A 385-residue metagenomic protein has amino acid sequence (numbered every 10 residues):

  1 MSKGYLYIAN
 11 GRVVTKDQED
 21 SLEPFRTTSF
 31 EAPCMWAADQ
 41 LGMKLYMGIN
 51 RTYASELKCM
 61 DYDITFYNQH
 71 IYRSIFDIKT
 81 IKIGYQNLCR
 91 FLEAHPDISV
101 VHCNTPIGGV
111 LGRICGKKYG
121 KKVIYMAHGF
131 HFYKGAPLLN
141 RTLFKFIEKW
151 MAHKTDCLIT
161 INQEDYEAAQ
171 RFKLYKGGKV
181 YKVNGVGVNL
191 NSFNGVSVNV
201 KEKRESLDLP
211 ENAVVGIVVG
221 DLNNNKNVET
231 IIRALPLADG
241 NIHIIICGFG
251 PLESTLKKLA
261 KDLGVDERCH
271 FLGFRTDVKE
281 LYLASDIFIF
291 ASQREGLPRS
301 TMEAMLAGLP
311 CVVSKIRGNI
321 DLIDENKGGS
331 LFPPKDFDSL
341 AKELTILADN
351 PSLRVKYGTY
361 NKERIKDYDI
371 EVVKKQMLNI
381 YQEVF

Functional and structural regions predicted by a protein language model:
Y7-T80, E164-K173, K179-V180, P251: N-terminal strand-loop element at the rim of the active site of nucleotide-sugar-dependent glycosyltransferases
S21-P33, V214-L237, P251-K258, M302 (+2 more regions): A conserved mid-protein helix/loop that constitutes part of the nucleotide-sugar donor-binding site
Y67-N68, K149, H153-N199: Donor nucleotide-sugar binding/catalytic pocket of nucleotide-sugar-dependent glycosyltransferases
C103-G109, A127: Short His-centered aromatic/hydrophobic patch
E205, S339, I346, L353-D367 (+1 more regions): A short, well-ordered alpha-helix in the C-terminal region of glycosyltransferases
F274, Q293: Aromatic "clamp/platform" in nucleotide-sugar-dependent glycosyltransferases that forms part of the donor/acceptor
P310-V313, I323: Short hydrophobic beta-strand element within catalytic cores of glycosyltransferases and related nucleotide-activated
E325-N326, S330-F337, I346-P351: Conserved acidic donor-binding segment of nucleotide-sugar-dependent glycosyltransferases
